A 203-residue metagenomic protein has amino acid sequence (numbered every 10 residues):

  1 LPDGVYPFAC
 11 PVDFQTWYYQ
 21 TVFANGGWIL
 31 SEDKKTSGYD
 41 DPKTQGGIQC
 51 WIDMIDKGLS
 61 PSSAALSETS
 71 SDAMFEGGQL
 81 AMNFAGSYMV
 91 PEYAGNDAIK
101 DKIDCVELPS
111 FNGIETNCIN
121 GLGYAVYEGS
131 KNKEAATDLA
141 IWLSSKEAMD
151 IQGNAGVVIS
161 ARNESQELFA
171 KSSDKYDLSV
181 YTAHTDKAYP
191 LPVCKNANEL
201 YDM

Functional and structural regions predicted by a protein language model:
L1-S37, L80: Extracytoplasmic/periplasmic solute-binding protein
L1-V5, W17, S70-A73, V90-N96 (+1 more regions): Pocket-flanking alpha-helical
W28-L30, T44, D56-K57, I99 (+1 more regions): Short helix-loop capping/hinge motifs at secondary-structure junctions, enriched in acidic/polar residues
K34-A64, L108: Glycine-centered hinge/linker elements that transmit conformational signals in sensory and ligand-binding systems
S62-G77: Short helix-initiation/N-cap motifs at beta->coil->alpha
A81-A85: Paired acidic/hydrophobic, glycine-rich loop segments that form the ligand-binding mouth/hinge of periplasmic-binding
Y88-I99, F111-D202: C-terminal lobe and pocket-closing loops of periplasmic/extracytoplasmic Venus-flytrap solute-binding proteins
I103-F111: A structural supersecondary motif
